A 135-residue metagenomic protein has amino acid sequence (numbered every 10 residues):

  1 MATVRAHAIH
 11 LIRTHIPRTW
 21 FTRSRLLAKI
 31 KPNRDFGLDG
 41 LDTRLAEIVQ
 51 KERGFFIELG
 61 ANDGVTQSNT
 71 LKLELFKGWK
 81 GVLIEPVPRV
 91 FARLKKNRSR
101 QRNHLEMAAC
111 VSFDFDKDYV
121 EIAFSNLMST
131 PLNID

Functional and structural regions predicted by a protein language model:
M1-D135: Phosphate/nucleotide-binding beta-alpha loop and adjacent structural elements of enzyme active sites
